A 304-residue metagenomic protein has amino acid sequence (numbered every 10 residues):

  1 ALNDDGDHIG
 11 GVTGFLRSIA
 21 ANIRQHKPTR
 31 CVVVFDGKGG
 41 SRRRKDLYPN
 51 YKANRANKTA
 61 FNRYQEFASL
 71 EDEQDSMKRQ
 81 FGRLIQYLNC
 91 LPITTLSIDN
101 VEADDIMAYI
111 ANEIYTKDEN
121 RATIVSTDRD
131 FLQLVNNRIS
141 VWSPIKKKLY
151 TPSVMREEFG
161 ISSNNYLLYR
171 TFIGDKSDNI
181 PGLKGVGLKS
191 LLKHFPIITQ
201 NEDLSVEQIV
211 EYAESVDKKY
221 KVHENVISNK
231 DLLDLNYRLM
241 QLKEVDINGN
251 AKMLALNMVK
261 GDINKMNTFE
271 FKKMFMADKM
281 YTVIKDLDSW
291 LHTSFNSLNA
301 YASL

Functional and structural regions predicted by a protein language model:
A1-R121, F131-K148, Q241, D246-G261: Noncatalytic, basic helical substrate-engagement surface that gates or grips nucleic-acid strands
A21, Q25-F35, N50, N54-N57 (+4 more regions): Non-catalytic nucleic-acid-binding/docking modules located in mid-to-C-terminal regions of nucleic-acid enzymes
I124: Conserved SAM-binding loop
